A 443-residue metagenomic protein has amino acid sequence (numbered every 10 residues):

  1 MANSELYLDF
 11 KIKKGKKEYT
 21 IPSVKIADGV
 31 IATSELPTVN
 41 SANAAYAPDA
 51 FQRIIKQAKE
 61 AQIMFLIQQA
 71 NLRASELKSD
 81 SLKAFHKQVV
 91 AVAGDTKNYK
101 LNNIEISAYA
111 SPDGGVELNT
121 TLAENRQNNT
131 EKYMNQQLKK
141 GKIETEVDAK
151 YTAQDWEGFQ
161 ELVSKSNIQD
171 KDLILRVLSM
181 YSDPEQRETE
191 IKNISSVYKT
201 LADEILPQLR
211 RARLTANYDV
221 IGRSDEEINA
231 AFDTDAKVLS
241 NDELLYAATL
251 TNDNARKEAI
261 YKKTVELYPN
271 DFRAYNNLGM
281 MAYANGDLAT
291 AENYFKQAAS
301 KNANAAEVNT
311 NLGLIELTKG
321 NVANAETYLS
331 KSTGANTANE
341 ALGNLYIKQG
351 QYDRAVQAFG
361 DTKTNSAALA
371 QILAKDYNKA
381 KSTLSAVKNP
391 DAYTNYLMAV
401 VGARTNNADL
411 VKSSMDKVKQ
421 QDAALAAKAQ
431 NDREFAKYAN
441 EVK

Functional and structural regions predicted by a protein language model:
M1-M398, G402-K437: N-terminal targeting segments with Sec-dependent signals, encompassing both cleavable signal peptides and non-cleavable
V442-K443: Short, solvent-exposed mixed-charge patches
